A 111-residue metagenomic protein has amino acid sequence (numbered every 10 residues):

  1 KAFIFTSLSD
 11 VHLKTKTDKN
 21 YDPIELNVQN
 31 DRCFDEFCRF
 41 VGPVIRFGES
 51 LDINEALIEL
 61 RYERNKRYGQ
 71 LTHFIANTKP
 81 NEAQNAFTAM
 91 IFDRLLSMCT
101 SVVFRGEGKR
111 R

Functional and structural regions predicted by a protein language model:
A2-F3, V102: Generic structural signal for residues in well-ordered beta-strands
F3-I4, H12-K66: Conserved nucleotide-sensing/catalytic segment adjacent to the nucleotide-binding pocket in NTP-handling enzymes
I4-F5, F74: A structural signal for short, well-ordered beta-strand segments and their strand-loop junctions that often border
L8: A short, histidine- and acid-enriched strand-loop-helix "catalytic/donor-clamping" loop that lines the nucleotide-sugar
R39-R111: Replace "adjacent to P-loop NTPase cores in ATP/GTP-dependent enzymes" with "adjacent to NTP-binding cores
